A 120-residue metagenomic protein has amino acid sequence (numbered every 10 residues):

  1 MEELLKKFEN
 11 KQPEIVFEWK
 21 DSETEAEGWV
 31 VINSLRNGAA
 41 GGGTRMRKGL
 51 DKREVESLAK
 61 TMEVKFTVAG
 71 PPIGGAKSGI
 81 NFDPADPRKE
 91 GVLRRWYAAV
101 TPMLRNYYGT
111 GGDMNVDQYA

Functional and structural regions predicted by a protein language model:
M1-A120: N-terminal ligand-binding/catalytic initiation module
